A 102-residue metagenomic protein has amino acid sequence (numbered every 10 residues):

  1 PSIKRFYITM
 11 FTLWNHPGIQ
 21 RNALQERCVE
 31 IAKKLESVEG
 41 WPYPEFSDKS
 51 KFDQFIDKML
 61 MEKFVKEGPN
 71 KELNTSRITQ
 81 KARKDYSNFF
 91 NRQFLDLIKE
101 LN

Functional and structural regions predicted by a protein language model:
P1-N102: Membrane-interfacial terminal anchoring regions of lipid-handling membrane enzymes
